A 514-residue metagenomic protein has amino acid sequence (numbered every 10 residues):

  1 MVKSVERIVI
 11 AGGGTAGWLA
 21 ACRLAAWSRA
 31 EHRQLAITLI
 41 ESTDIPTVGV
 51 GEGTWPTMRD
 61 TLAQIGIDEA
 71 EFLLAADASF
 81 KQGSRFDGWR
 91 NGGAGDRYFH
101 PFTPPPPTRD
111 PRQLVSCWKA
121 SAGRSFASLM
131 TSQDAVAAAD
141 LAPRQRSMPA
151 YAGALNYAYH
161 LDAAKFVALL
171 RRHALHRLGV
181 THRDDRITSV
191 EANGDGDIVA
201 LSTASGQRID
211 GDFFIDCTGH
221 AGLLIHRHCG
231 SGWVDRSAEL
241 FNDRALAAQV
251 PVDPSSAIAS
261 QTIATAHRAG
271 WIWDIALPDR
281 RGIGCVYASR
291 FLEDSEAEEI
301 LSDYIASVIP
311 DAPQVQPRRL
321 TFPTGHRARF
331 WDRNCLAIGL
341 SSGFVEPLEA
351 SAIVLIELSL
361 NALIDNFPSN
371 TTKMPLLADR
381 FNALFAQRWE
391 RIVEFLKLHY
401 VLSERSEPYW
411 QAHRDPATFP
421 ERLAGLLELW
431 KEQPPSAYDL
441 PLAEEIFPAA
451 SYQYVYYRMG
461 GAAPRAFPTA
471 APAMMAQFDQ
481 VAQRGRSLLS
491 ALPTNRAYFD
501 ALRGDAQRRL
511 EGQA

Functional and structural regions predicted by a protein language model:
E6-R33: N-terminal Rossmann-like FAD-binding beta1-loop-alpha1 element of flavoenzymes
A25-V50: Glycine-rich FAD pyrophosphate-binding loop
P46-A137: Dinucleotide-binding Rossmann-like beta1-alpha1 core, especially the glycine-rich loop that anchors the ADP
G95-L169, H173-R177, D184, C217 (+3 more regions): Low-complexity, highly charged intrinsically disordered N-terminal segments that act as targeting/localization
P149-A297, L360: Predominantly flavin-linked oxidoreductase catalytic cores and closely associated redox partners
H267-T321, S341-V354, N366, M374: Conserved FAD/dinucleotide-binding core of flavoprotein oxidoreductases
R319-A337, G343: FAD-binding beta-loop-beta segment adjacent to the flavin cofactor pocket
D365-A514: Long, low-complexity C-terminal extensions of enzymes
